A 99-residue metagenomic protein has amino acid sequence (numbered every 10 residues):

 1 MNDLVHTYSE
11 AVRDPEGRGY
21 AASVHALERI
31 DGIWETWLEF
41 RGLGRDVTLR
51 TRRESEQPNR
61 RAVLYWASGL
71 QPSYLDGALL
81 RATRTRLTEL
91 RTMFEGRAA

Functional and structural regions predicted by a protein language model:
M1, E28-E35, T88, R97-A99: Unusually extended, aromatic-enriched hydrophobic runs near protein termini
M1-Y20: Negatively charged, low-complexity tracts enriched in Asp/Glu with abundant Ser/Thr
P15, L27-R29, R41-L43, P58-R60 (+1 more regions): Generic structural motif
Y20-E54: A short, structured beta-strand/loop element
R45-A99: Mixed-charge, Lys/Arg-enriched low-complexity segments
